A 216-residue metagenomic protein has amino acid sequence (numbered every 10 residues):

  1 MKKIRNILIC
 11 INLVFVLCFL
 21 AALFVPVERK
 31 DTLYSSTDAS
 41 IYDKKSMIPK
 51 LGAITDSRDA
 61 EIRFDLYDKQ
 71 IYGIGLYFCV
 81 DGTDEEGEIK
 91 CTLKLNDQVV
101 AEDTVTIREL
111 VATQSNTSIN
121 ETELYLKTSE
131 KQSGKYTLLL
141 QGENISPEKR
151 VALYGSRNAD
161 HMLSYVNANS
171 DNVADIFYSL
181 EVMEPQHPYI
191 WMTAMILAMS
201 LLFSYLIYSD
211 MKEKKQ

Functional and structural regions predicted by a protein language model:
K2-L95, K127-Q132, Q141-Y205: Beta-sheet-rich sandwich/jelly-roll-like modules and their strand-loop junctions
D97-V105: Surface-exposed loop/edge segments in extracytoplasmic proteins
I107-S115: Extracytoplasmic
Q114-L124: Aromatic sugar-binding surface patches on proteins that engage polysaccharides or sugar-phosphate polymers
K135-T137: Short, conserved beta-strand segments of beta-strand-rich sandwich/propeller modules, principally
I207-M211: Structural signal for the C-terminal ends of transmembrane alpha-helices and the immediately following loop
K214-Q216: Cytoplasmic C-terminal tails of single-pass
